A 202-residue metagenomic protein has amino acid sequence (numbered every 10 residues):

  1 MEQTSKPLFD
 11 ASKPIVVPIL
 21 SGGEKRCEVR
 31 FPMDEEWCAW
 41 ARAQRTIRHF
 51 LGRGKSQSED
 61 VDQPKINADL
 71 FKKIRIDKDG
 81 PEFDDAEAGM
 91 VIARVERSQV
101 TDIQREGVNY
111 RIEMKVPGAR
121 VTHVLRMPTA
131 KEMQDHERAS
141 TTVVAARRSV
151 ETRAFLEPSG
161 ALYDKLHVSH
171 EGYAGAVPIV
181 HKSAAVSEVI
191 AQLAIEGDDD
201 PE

Functional and structural regions predicted by a protein language model:
E2-K6, D10-S12, S21, K25-R26 (+1 more regions): Short, surface-exposed, charged amphipathic helix/loop patches that serve as local interaction elements
I15: OB-fold ssDNA-binding interfaces and closely related basic DNA-contact patches used across DNA replication/repair
